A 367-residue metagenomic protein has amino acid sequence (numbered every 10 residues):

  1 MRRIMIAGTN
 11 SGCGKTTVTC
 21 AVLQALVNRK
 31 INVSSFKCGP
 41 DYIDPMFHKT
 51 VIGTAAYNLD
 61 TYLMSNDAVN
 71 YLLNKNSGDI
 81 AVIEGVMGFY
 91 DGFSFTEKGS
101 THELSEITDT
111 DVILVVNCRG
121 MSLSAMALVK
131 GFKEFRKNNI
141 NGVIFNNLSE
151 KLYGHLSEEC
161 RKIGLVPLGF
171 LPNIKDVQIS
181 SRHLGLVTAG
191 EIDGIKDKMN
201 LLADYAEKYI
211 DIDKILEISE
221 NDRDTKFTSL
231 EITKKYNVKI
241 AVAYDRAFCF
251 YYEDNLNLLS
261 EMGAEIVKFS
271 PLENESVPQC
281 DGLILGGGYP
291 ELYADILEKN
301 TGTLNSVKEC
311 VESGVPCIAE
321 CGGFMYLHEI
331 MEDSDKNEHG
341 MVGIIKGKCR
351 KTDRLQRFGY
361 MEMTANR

Functional and structural regions predicted by a protein language model:
M1-R2, T233-K239: A short, charged/proline- and glycine-enriched loop that marks the coil->beta-strand transition at the N-terminal
R2-T17, L23-T108, V116-N139, E150-G154: ATP-dependent carboxylate-amine ligase catalytic core
A25, E103-L104, E159, L258 (+1 more regions): Hydrophobic/aromatic ligand-binding patch that stacks against planar heteroaromatic rings of cofactors or nucleotides
K37, G164-K175, E265-L272: Beta-strand->loop->alpha-helix junctions that form or flank phosphate-binding loops in nucleotide-handling enzymes
T110, L165, E312-P316: A short helix->loop->beta-strand "cap" motif at the edges of active sites that frequently abuts
L123-E231: Internal gly/pro-rich beta-alpha loop/helix module that stabilizes soluble enzyme cofactors or their anionic handles
V238-T301, N305-C310: Phosphate-binding active sites in nucleotide-utilizing proteins
P290-N366: Cysteine-nucleophile active-site neighborhood
